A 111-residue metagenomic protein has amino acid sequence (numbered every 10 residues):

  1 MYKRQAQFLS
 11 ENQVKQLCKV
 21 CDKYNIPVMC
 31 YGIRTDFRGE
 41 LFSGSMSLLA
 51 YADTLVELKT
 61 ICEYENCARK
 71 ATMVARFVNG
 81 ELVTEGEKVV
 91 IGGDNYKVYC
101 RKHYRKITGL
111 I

Functional and structural regions predicted by a protein language model:
M1-Q5: Conserved small/polar residues in nucleotide/adenosyl-binding loops
Q7-I111: Replace "adjacent to P-loop NTPase cores in ATP/GTP-dependent enzymes" with "adjacent to NTP-binding cores
